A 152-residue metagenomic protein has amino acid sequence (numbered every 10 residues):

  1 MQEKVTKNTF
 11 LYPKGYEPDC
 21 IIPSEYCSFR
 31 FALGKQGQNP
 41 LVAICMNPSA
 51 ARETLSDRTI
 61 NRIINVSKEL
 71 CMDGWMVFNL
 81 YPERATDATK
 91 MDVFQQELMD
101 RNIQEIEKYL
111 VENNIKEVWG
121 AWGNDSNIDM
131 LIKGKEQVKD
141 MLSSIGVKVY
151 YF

Functional and structural regions predicted by a protein language model:
M1-D57: Active-site and ligand/interface coordination hotspots across diverse enzymes and nucleic-acid-associated assemblies
S24-Y26, C71, S144-I145: A generic structural signal for short, non-catalytic loop/turn and secondary-structure boundary residues
R30-Q36, L55-W75, E107: Short amphipathic alpha-helices and their capping/turn segments at secondary-structure boundaries
P40, D73-G74, E117, K148: Residues at the starts of beta-strands that form the adenosine-phosphate
C45-M46, L80, W122-N124: Short, well-ordered beta-to-alpha junction loops that form the rim of enzyme active sites and present histidine/acidic
T54-R62, Q95-N102: Glycine-rich anion/phosphate-binding loops
D73-T89: Short connector loops at secondary-structure junctions
A85, M91-F152: Glycine/proline-rich loop-helix segments at beta-alpha junctions forming the active-site rim of enzyme cores
